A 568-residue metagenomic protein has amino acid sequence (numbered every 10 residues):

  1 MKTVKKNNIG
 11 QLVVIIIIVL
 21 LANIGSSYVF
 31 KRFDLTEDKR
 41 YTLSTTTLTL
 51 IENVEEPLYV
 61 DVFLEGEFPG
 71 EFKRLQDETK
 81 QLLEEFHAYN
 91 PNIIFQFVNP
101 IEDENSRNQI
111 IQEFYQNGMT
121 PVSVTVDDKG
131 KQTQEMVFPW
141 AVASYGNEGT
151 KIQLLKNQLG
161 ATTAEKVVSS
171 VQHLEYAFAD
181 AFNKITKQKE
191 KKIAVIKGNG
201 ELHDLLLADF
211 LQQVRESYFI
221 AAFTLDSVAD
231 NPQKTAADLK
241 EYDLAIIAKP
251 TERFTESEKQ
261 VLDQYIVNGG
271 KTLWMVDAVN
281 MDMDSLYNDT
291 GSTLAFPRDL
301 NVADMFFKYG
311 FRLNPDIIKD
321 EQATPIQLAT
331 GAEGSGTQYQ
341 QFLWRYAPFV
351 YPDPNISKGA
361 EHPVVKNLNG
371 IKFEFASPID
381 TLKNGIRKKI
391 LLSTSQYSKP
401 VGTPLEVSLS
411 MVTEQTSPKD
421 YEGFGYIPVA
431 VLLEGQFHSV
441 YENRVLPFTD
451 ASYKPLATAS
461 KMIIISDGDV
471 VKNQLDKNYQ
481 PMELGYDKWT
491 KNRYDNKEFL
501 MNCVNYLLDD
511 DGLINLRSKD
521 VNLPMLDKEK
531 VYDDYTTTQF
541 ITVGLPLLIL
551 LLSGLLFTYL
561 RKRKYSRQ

Functional and structural regions predicted by a protein language model:
K2-Q568: Short, surface-exposed patches at the edges or C-terminal ends of soluble domains, predominantly
